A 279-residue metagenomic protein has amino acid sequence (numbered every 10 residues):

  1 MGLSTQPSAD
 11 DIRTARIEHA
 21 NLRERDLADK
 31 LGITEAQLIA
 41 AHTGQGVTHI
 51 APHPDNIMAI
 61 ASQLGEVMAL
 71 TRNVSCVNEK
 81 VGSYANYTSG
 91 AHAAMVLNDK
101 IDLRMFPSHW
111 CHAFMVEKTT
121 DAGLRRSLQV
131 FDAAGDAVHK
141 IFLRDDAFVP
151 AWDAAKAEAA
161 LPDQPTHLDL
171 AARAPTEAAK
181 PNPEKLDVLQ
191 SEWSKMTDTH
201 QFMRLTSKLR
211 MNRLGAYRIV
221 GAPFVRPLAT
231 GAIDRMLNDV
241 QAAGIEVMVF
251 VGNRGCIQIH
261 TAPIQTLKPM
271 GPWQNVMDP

Functional and structural regions predicted by a protein language model:
M1-G123: An N-terminus-focused feature that recognizes amino-terminal "leader" regions
M1-P7, R16-E18, M95, D102-F202: Hydrophobic, ordered structural segments
R16, A20, E24-R25, A51-P52 (+2 more regions): Surface-exposed interaction/gating patches
N21-R23, T34, G82-S83, N212 (+2 more regions): Short, solvent-exposed coil/turn linker segments
G44-T48, S89, V130, A172 (+1 more regions): Solvent-exposed, non-transmembrane amphipathic alpha-helical segments
V74-C76, G135, G255: Detector for glycine-centered tight turns/loop "hinges" at secondary-structure junctions
N78-N86, L97, M105-P107, V138-D145 (+1 more regions): Short amphipathic beta-strand/extended segments with alternating polar/hydrophobic composition
A85-A91, N98, A242, R254-P279: Short, hydrophobic/π-rich interface segment
